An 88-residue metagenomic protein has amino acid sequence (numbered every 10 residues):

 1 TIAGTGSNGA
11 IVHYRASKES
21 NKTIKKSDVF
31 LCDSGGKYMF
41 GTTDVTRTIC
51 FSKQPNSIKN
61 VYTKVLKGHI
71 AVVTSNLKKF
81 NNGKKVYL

Functional and structural regions predicted by a protein language model:
T1-L88: Active-site neighborhoods and metal-handling regions in enzymes and metal-associated proteins
